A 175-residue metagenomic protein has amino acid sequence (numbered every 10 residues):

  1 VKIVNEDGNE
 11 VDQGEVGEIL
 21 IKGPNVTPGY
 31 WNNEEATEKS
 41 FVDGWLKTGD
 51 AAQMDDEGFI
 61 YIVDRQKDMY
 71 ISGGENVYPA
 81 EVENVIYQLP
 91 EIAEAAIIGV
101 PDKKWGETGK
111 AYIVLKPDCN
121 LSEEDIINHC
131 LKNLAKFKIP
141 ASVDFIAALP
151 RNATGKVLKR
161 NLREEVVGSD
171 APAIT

Functional and structural regions predicted by a protein language model:
V1, A95-I97, V143: Generic structural signal for residues in well-ordered beta-strands
K2, Q13-T27, W45, A51-A52: AMP-binding/adenylate-forming core of the ANL superfamily
D7, G23, P28-G29, K39 (+4 more regions): AMP-binding/adenylate-forming catalytic core of the ANL superfamily
V42: A contiguous, well-structured pocket-lining segment that forms one wall/lid of small-molecule binding clefts in soluble
E164-T175: Acidic/polar alpha-helix N-cap and adjacent early helical turns within long charge-rich amphipathic helices/linkers
